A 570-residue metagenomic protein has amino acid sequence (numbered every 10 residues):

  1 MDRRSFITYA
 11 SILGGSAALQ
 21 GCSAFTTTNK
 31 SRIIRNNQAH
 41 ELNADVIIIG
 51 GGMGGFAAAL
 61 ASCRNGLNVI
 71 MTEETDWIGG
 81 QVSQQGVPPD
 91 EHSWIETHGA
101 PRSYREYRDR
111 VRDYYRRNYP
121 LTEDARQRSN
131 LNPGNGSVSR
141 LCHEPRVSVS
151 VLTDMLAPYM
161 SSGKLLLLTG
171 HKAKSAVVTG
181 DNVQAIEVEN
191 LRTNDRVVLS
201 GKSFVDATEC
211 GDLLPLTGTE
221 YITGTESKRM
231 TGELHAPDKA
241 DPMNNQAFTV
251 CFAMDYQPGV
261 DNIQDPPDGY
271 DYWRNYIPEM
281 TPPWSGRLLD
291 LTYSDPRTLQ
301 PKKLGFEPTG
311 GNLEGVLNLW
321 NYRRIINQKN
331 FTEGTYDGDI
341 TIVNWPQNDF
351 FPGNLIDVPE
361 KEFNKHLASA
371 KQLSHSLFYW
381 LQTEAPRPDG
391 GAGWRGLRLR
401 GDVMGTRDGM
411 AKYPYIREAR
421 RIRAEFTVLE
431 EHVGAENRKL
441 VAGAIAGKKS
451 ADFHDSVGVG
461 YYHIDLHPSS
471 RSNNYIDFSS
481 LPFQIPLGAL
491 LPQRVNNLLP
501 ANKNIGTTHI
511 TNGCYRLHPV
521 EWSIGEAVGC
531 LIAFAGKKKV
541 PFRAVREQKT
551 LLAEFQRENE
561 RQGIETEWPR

Functional and structural regions predicted by a protein language model:
S5-T26: N-terminal export signals
N29-N43: A short, basic/flexible loop-to-alpha-helix module at the beginning of a structural domain
E41-G52: Beta1/beta-strand and adjacent pyrophosphate-binding region of the FAD-binding site in flavoprotein oxidoreductases
G55: N-terminal Rossmann-fold NAD(P) dinucleotide-binding loop
S62: Aromatic pocket-lining residues of Rossmann-like dinucleotide-binding sites
L67-N68, E73-H171, S175, Q246-F252: Conserved N-terminal/central alpha/beta ligand/cofactor-binding core
Q81, T169-G170, G180-N182, R192-S203 (+1 more regions): Flavin (FAD/FMN)-binding glycine-rich loop and adjacent Rossmann-like elements that form
